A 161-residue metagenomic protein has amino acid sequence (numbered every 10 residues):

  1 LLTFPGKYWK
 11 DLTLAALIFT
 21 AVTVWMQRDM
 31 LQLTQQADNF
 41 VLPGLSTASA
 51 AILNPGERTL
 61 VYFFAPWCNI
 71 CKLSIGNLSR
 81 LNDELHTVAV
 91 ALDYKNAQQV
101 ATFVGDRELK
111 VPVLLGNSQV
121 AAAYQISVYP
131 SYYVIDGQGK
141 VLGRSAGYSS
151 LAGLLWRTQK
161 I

Functional and structural regions predicted by a protein language model:
L1-P43, I161: N-terminal targeting signals for export/organelle localization
Q35-E57: Short extracytoplasmic/periplasmic juxtamembrane "stem" segments immediately C-terminal to an N-terminal membrane anchor
S49-K72, L78: Short active-site neighborhood of thiol/selenol oxidoreductases, capturing the structured segment around
G56-R58, D83-H86, V111: Loop/turn elements at helix/coil->beta-strand transitions in domains of secreted/extracellular proteins
L60-V61, T87, Y132: Hydrophobic beta-strand anchors of alpha/beta hydrolase catalytic cores
K72-R107, G116-A122: Structural microenvironment flanking redox-active thiols in thiol-disulfide oxidoreductases
V104-Q138: Short, internal strand/loop/helix patches that form the active-site neighborhood or redox-interaction surface
I135-I161: Thiol-/selenol-based redox modules, centered on thioredoxin-like and closely related oxidoreductase domains
